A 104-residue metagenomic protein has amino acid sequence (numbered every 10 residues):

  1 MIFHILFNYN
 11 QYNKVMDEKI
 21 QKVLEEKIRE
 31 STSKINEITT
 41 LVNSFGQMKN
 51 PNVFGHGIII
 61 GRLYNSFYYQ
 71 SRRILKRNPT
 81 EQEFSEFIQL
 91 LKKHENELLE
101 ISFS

Functional and structural regions predicted by a protein language model:
M1-V15: Short, Lys/Arg-enriched N-terminal segments with co-localized hydrophobic residues within the first ~10-30 amino acids
Y12-S44: Short terminal alpha-helical segments
M16, V23, M48-G55, E83: Non-transmembrane, amphipathic alpha-helical segments
I20-T32, I59-S71, F87-E95: Amphipathic alpha-helical segments in structured regions that serve as interaction surfaces
Q21-V23, T39, N50, E97 (+1 more regions): Long, C-terminal folded domains that constitute the functional core of proteins
T32-Q70: Amphipathic alpha-helical interaction modules
R72-S104: Charged low-complexity stretches with an acidic bias
